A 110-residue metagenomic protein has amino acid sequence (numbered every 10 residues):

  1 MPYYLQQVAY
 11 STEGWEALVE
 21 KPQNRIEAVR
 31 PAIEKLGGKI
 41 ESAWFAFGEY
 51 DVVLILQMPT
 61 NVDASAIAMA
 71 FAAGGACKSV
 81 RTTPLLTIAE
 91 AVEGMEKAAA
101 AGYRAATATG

Functional and structural regions predicted by a protein language model:
M1-G110: A compositional/biophysical signature of low hydrophobicity enriched in polar/charged and small residues
